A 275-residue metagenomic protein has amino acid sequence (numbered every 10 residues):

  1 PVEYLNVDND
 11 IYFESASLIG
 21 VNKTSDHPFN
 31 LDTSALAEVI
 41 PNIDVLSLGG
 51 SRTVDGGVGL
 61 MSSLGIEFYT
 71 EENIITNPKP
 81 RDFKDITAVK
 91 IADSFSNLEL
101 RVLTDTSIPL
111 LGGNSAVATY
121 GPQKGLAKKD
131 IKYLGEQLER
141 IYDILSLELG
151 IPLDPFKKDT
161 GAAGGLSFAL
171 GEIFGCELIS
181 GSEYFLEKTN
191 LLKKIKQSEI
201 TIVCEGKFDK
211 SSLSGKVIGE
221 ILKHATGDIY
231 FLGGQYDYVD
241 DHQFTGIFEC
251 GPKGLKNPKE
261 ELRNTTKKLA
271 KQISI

Functional and structural regions predicted by a protein language model:
P1-I275: N-terminal loops that bind phosphate or other acidic moieties and the adjacent beta-alpha structural core
